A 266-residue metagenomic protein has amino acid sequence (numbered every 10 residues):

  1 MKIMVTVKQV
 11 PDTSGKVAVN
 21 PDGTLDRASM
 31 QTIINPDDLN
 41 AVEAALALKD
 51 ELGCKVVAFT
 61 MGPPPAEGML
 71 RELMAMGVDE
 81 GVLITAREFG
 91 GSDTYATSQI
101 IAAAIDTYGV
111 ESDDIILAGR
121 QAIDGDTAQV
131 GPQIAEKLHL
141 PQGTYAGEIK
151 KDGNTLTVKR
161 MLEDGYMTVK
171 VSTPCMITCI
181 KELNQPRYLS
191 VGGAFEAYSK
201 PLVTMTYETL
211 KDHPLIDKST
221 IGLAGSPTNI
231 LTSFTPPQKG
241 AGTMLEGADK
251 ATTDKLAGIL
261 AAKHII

Functional and structural regions predicted by a protein language model:
M1-I266: N-terminal glycine-rich FAD/FM-binding segment characteristic of electron-transfer flavoproteins
